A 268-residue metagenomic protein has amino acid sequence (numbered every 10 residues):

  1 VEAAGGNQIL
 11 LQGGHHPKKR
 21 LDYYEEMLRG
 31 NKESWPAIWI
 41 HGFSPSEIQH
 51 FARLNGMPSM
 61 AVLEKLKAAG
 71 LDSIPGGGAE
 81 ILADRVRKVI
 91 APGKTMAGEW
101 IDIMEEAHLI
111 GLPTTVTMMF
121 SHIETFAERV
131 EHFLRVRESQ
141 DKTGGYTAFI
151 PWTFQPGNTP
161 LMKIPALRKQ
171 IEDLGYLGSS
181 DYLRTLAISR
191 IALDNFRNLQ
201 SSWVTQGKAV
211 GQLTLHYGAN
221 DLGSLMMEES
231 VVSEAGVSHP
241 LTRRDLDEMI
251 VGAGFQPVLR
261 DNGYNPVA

Functional and structural regions predicted by a protein language model:
V1-E138: Conserved Radical SAM active-site core
E2, N55, L134-A268: Auxiliary Fe-S-binding modules of radical SAM enzymes
